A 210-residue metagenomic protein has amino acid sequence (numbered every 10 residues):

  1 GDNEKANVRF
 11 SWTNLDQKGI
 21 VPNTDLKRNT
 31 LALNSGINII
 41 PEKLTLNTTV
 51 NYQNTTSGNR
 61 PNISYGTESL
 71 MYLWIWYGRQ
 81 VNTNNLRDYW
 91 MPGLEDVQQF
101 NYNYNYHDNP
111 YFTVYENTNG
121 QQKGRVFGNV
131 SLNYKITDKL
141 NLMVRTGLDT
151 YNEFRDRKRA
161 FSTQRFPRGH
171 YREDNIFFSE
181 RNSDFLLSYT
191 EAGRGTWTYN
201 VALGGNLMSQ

Functional and structural regions predicted by a protein language model:
G1-N3: Outer-membrane beta-barrel initiation region
L15-Q17: Ligand-site clamp/hinge motif
I20-T24, T30, N34-R125, M143-Q210: Surface-exposed loop/interface segments of Gram-negative outer-membrane beta-barrel transport/assembly proteins
K135: Functionally critical loop-and-helix segments that line ligand-binding/catalytic clefts of soluble enzyme domains
